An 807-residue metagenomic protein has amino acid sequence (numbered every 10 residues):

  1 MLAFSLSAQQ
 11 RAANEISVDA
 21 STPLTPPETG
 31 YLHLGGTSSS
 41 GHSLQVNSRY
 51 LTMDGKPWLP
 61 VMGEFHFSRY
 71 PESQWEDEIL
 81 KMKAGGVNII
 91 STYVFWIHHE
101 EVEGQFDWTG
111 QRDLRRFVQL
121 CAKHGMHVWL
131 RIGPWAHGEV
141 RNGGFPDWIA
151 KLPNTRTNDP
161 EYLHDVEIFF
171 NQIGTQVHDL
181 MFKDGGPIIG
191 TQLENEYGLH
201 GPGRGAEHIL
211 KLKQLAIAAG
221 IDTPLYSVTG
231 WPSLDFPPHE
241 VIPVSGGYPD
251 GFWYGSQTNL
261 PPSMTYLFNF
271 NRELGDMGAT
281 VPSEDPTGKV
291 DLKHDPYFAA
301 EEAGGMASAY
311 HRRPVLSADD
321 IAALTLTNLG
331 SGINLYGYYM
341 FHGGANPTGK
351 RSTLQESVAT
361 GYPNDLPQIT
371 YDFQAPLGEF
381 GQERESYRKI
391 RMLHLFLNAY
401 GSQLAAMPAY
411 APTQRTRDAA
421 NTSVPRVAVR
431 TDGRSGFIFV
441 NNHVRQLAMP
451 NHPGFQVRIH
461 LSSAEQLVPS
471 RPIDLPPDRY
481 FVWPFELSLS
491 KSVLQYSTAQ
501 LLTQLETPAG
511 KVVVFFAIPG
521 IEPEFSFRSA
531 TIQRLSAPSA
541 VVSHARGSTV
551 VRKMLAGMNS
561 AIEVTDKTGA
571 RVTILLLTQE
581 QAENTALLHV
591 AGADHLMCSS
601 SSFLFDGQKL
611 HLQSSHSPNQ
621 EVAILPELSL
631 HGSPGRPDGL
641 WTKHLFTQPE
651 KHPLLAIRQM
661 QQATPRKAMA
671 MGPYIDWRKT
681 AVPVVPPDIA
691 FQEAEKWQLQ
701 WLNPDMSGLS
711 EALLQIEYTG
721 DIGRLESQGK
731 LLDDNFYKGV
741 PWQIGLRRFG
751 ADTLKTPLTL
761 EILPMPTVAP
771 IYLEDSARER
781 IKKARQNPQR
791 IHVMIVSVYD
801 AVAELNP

Functional and structural regions predicted by a protein language model:
Q10-I89, Q119, R780, A784 (+2 more regions): N-terminal carbohydrate-binding accessory modules
G55, M82, I90, C121 (+6 more regions): Conserved, mostly hydrophobic/aromatic
W75-R141, D147, K213-A218: Aromatic-lined substrate-binding rim segments of carbohydrate-active enzymes
Y93, H98, V102-Q105, G110 (+3 more regions): Aromatic- and acidic-residue-enriched carbohydrate-binding clefts of CAZyme catalytic domains
K123-W129, A136-D276, P282-A307, T327-I333 (+1 more regions): Active-site region of glycoside hydrolase catalytic domains
Y162-V177, D184-P187, G205-A206, L212-A216 (+4 more regions): Carbohydrate-binding surfaces of carbohydrate-active enzymes
K567-V572, P764-Y772: Short acidic/polar inter-strand loop motif in beta-rich domains
D705-Q728, N735, L760-E761: Aromatic-lined ligand-binding clefts that engage carbohydrates, nucleic acids, or primary amines
